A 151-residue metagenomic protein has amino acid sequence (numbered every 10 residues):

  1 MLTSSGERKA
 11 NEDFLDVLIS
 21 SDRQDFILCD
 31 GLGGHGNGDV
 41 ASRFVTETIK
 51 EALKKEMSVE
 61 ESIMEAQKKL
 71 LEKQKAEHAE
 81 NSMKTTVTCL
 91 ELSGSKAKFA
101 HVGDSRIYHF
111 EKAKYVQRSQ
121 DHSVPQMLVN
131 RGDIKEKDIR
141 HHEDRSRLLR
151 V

Functional and structural regions predicted by a protein language model:
M1-V151: PP2C/PPM-type serine/threonine phosphatase catalytic domain
